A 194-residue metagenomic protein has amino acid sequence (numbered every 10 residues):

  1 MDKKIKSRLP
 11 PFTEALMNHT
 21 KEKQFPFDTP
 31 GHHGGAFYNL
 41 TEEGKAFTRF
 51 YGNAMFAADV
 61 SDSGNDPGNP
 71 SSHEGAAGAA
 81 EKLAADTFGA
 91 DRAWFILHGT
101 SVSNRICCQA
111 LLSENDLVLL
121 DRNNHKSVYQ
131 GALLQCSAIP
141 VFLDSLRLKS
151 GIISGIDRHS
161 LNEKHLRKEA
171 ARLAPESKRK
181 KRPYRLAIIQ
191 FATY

Functional and structural regions predicted by a protein language model:
M1-G75: N-terminal "arm"/small-domain region of PLP-dependent enzymes with the aminotransferase-like
I5, L9-T13, H73, A77 (+5 more regions): Generic structural signal for well-ordered, non-membrane alpha-helical segments in soluble metabolic enzymes
N53-S103: Conserved N-terminal alpha-helix of the aminotransferase class I/II PLP-enzyme fold
A84, V118, A132-L133, A187: Buried hydrophobic positions in well-ordered alpha/beta secondary-structure cores of metabolic enzymes
R92-L120, Y129-G131: Conserved beta-loop-alpha segment that forms the PLP phosphate-binding cup at the N-terminus of a helix
H98-S101, N123-H125, S145-L146, A192: An acidic- and aromatic-residue-enriched active-site/binding cleft used to recognize and process polar
L120-P140, L146-R147: Substrate-binding/gating loop at the entrance of the active-site cleft, primarily in PLP-dependent aminotransferase-like
G151-Y194: Active-site phosphate-binding strand-loop segment of PLP-dependent enzymes
